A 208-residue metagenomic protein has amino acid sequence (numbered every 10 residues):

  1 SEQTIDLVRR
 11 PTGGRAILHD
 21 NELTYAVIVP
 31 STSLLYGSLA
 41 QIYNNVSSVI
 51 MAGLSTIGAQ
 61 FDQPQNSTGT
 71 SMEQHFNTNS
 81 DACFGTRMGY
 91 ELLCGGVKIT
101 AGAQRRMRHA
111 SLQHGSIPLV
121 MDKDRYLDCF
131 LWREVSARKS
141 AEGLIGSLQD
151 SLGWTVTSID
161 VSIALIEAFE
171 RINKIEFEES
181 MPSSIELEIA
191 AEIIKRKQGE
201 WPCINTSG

Functional and structural regions predicted by a protein language model:
S1-G13: N-terminal low-complexity, intrinsically disordered segments
P11-A16, T78-S80: Catalytic micro-motifs at enzyme active sites that drive phosphoryl/nucleotidyl and oxygen chemistry
G13-S33, V135-Q149: Residues forming anionic-ligand binding surfaces in small-molecule and nucleic-acid pockets of primarily soluble enzymes
D20-E22, R87, L112: Short, solvent-exposed loop/turn segments at the edges of secondary structure
T24-G85, G89: Internal, conserved structured core segments that host functional sites
P30-T32, G96-V97, M121-D124: Short loop segments at secondary-structure junctions
V49-F76, R106-G208: Long, positively charged amphipathic alpha-helical accessory segments at protein N-termini or as interdomain linkers
A82-A103: Aromatic/basic-lined ligand-recognition segments that form π-stacking hydrophobic pockets flanked by Lys/Arg to engage
